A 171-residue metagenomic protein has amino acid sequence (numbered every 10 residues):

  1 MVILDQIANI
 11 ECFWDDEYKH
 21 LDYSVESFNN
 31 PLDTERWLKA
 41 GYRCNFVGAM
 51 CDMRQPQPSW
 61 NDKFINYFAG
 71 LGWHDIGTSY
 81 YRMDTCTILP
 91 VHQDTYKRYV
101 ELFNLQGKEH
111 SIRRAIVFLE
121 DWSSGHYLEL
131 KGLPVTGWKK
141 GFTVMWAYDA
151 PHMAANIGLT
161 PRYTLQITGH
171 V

Functional and structural regions predicted by a protein language model:
M1-Y81, I88: Non-heme Fe(II)/2-oxoglutarate
W37-Y42, K97-L105: Charged, glycine/proline-rich intrinsically disordered loops and linkers
D75, T87-P90, R98-Y99, H152-A155: Short catalytic/ligand-binding loop motif for oxyanion handling, primarily in non-cytosolic enzymes, centered on
I76, S111-R113, P161-Y163: Residues that flank catalytic or metal-binding motifs in active/ligand-binding sites
R82-D84, L102-S124: Short, conserved beta-strand element in jelly-roll/cupin
D84-T87, G141: Tight coil/turn sites that cap or link beta-strands
I88-K97, N104-K108: Histidine-centered catalytic micro-motifs
D121-V171: Catalytic core of Fe(II)/2-oxoglutarate
